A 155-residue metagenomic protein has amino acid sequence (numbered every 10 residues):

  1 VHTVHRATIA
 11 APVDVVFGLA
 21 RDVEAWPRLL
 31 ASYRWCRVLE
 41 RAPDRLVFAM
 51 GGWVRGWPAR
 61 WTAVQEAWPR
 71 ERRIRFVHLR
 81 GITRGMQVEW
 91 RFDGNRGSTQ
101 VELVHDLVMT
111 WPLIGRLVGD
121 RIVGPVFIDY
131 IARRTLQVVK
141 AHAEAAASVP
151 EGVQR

Functional and structural regions predicted by a protein language model:
V1-R45, V138, V149-R155: Hydrophobic ligand-binding cavity/cleft-lining segments
V1-T8, R45-V47, R60-T62, R73 (+2 more regions): Intrinsic-disorder/low-complexity, polar/charged segments enriched in Ser/Thr/Lys/Arg/Asp/Glu/Gln
H5-A7, C36-R37, G52, W61-A67 (+3 more regions): Hydrophobic/aromatic beta-strand elements that line small-molecule binding cavities or substrate pockets in beta-rich
V13, E40-D44, E66-E71, R91-Q100: A short, structured loop/turn motif at beta-sheet edges
E24, F127-A147: Short amphipathic alpha-helical signal-transduction/dimerization elements
V47-V54, I74-G81: Short beta-strand segments that buttress and anchor functional surface loops
W53-R60, M109-G115: Short, cysteine-centered beta-strand-loop-beta hairpins and adjacent loop/turn segments enriched in charged/polar
V77-R133, P150: Beta-strand/loop substructures that line and gate deep hydrophobic ligand-binding cavities in soluble
